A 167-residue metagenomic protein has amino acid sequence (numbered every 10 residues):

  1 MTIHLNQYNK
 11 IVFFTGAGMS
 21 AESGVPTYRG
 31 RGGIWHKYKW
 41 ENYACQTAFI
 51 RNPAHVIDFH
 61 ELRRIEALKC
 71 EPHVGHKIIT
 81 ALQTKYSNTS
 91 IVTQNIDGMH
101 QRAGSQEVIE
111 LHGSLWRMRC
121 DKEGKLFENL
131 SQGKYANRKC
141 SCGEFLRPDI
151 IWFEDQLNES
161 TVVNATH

Functional and structural regions predicted by a protein language model:
M1-H167: Conserved catalytic core of sirtuin-type NAD+-dependent deacylases
